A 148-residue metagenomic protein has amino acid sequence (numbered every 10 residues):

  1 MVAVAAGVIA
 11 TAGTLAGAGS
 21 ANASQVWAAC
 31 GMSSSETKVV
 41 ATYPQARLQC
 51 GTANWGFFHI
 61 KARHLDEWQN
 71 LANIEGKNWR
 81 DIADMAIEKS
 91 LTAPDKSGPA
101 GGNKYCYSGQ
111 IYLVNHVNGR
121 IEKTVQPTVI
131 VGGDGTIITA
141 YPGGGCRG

Functional and structural regions predicted by a protein language model:
M1-G148: Ribonuclease/tRNase effector modules and their secretory precursors
